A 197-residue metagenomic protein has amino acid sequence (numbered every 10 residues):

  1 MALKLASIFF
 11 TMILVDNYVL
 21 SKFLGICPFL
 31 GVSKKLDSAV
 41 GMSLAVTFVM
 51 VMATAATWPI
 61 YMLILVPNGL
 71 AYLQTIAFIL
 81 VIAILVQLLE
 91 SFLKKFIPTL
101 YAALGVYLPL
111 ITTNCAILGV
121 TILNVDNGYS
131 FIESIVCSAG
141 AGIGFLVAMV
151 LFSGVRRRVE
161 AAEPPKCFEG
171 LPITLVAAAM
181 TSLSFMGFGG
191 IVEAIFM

Functional and structural regions predicted by a protein language model:
A2-K4, S184-M197: Juxtamembrane boundary at the C-terminal end of a transmembrane helix
K4-V19, G69-I84, V136-A148: Structural signature of hydrophobic alpha-helical transmembrane segments
I8-S43: Juxtamembrane transmembrane-helix termini in multi-pass membrane transport proteins
F23-C27, G31, E90-F96, Y107-L110 (+1 more regions): Generic transmembrane alpha-helix signature in multi-pass membrane proteins, especially transporters/channels
L24-S38, V86-L100, F152-E163: C-terminal ends of transmembrane helices
A45-A55, G105-V120, G170-S182: Small-residue-rich segments of transmembrane alpha-helices in multi-pass membrane proteins, especially helix faces
P59-G105: Ordered, amphipathic secondary-structure segments that act as subunit-interaction surfaces in large macromolecular
R157-L175: Interfacial loop-to-transmembrane junctions
